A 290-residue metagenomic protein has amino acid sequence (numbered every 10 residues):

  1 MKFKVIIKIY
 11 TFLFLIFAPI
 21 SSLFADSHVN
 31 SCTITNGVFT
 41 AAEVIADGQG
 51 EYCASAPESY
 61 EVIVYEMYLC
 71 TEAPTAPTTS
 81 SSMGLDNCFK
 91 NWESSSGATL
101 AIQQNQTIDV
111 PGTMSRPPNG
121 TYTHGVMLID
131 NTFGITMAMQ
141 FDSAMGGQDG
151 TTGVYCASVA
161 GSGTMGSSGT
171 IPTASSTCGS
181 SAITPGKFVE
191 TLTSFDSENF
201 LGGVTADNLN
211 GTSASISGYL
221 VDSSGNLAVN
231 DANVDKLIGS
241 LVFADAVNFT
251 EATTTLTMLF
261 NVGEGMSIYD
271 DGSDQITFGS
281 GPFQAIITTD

Functional and structural regions predicted by a protein language model:
M1-I6: N-terminal secretory signal peptides that target proteins for export/translocation
I7-F14: Sec-dependent signal peptide hydrophobic core
I20-A25: Sec/Tat signal peptide C-region and signal peptidase I cleavage site
D26-D290: A short, solvent-exposed, low-complexity linear motif enriched for acidic/polar residues with Pro/Gly/Ser/Thr
